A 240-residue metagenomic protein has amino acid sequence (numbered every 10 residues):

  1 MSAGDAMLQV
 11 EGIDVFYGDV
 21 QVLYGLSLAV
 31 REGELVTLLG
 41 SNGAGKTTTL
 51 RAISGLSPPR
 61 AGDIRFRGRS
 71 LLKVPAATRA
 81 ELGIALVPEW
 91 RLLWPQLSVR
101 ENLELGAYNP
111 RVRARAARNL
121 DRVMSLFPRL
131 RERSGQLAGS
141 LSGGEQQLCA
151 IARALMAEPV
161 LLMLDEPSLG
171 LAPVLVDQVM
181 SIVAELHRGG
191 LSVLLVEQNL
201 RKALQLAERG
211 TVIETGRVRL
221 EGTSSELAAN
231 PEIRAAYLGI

Functional and structural regions predicted by a protein language model:
G18, V74, V99-R118, L126-R131 (+2 more regions): ABC-type ATPase nucleotide-binding domains, specifically the catalytic core motifs of the NBD
L39-S41: The feature captures the beta-strand-to-loop junction immediately N-terminal to the Walker
S54: Helix-to-loop junction immediately C-terminal to a conserved catalytic motif
G62-S70, L82, R115-L120: Conserved ABC transporter NBD signature motif
L137-L141, E145: Conserved ABC ATPase signature
A154-L155: ABC ATPase C-loop
E158: Conserved catalytic motifs of ABC-family nucleotide-binding domains
